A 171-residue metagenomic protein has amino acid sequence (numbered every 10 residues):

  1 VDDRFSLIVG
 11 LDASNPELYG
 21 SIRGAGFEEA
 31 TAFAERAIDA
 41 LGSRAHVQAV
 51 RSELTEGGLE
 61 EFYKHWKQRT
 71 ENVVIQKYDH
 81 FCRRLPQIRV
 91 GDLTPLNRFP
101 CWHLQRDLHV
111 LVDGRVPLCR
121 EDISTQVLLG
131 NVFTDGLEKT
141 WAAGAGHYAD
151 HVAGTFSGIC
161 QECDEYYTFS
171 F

Functional and structural regions predicted by a protein language model:
V1-K64, N72: Radical SAM/AdoMet-radical enzyme domain recognition
L11-N15, R51, D79, G114 (+1 more regions): Short, flexible active-site-adjacent loop segments at beta-strand->alpha-helix junctions, enriched in small/polar
F33-E35, D39-H46, W66-G91, L96 (+1 more regions): C-terminal accessory region of radical SAM enzymes
W102-L104: Short, small/polar residue-rich loop motifs at catalytic or cofactor-binding pockets
V110-L111: Short, acidic, Ser/Thr-enriched surface-loop or helix-capping motifs
